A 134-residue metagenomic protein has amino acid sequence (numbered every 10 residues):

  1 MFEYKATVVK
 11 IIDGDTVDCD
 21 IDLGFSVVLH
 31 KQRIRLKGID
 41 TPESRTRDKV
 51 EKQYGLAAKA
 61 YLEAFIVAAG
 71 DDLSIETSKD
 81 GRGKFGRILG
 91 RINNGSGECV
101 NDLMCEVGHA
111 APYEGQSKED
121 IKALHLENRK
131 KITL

Functional and structural regions predicted by a protein language model:
M1-L134: Small beta-barrel nucleic-acid-binding modules, primarily SNase/OB-fold domains and secondarily Tudor-like barrels
